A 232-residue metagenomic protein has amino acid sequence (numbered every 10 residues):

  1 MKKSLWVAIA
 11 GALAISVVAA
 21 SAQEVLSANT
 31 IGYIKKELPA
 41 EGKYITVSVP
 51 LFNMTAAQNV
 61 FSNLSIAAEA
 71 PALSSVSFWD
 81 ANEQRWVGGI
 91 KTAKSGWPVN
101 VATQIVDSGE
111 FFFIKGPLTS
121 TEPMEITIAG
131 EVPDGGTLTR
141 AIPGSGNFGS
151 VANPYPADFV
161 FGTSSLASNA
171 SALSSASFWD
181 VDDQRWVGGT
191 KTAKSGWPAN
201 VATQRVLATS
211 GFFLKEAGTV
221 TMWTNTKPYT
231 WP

Functional and structural regions predicted by a protein language model:
M1-A8: Bacterial N-terminal signal peptides that target proteins for export
A8-S16: Bacterial N-terminal signal peptides
S21-P232: N-terminal exported-region signature
